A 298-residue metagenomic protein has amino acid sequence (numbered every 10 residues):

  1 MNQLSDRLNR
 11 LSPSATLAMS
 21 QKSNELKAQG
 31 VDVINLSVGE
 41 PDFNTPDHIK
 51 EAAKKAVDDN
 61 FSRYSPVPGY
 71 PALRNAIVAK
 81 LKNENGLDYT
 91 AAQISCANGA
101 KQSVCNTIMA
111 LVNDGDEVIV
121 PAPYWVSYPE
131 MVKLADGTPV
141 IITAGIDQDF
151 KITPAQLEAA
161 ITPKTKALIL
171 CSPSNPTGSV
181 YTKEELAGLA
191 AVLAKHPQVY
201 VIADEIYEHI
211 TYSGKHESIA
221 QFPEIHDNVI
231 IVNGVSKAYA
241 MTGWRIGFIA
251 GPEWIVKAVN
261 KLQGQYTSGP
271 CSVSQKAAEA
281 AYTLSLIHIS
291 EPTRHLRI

Functional and structural regions predicted by a protein language model:
N2-G99, N106, A281-L284: N-terminal small-domain helix-loop-helix segment of the aminotransferase-like
D88-I94, D114-E117, K164, H226-V229: Short acidic capping loops at alpha-helix termini that bridge into adjacent secondary structure
A110-V132: Conserved PLP-anchoring active-site segment centered on the Schiff-base-forming lysine
L134-V140: A short helix-loop-beta submotif of the ANL/AMP-binding
G145-S213: Active-site phosphate-binding strand-loop segment of PLP-dependent enzymes
F222, D227-I287: Conserved core segment of the aminotransferase class I/II
S285-I298: Residue-level detector of conserved catalytic or cofactor/ligand-binding positions in enzyme active sites
